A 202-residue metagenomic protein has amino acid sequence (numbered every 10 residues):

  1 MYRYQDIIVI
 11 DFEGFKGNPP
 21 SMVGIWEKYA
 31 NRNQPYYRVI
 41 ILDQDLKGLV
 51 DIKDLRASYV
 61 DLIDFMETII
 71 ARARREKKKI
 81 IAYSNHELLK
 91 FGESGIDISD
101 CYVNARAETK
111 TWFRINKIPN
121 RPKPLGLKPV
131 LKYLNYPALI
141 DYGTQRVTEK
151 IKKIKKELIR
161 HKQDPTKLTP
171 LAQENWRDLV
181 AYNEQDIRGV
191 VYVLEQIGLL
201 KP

Functional and structural regions predicted by a protein language model:
M1-Q5, I70-A73: A short acidic-Thr-Gly-centered motif at the start of a beta-strand
Y4-F15, N183: Two-metal-ion RNase H-like nuclease active-site motif
V9, K16-L49: RNase H-like nuclease fold core
M22, G92-G95, E195: Short amphipathic alpha-helical segments
R38-L134: Conserved DEDDh/DEDDy metal-dependent 3′-5′ exonuclease domain
Y133-P202: Acidic, Mg2+-coordinating catalytic module of metal-dependent nucleases/exonucleases that use a two-metal-ion mechanism
